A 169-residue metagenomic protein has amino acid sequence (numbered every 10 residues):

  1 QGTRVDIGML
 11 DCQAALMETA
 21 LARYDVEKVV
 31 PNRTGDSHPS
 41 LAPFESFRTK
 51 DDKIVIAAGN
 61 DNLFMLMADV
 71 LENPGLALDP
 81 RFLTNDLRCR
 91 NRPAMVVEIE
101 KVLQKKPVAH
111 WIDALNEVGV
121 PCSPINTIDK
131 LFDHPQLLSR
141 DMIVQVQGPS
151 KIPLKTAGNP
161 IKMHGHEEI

Functional and structural regions predicted by a protein language model:
Q1-I54, A58: Active-site-adjacent "lid/gating" segments in soluble enzymes
A15-E18, A22-R23, M65-D69, D113 (+1 more regions): Generic alpha-helical structural context detector
L21-A22, D69-E72, Q136, M142: A generic structural signal for secondary-structure junctions that act as hinges or helix/strand caps at the edges
N32, R48-T49, K130-I169: Terminal low-complexity tails and localization/encapsulation signals of metabolic enzymes
A42-V118, C122: Aromatic-enriched alpha-helical interface/lid elements that frame and gate functional surfaces
D79-F82, N126, I143, G148: Short loop/turn and capping residues at structural boundaries
N116-L137: Conserved PLP cofactor-binding pocket of PLP-dependent enzymes
